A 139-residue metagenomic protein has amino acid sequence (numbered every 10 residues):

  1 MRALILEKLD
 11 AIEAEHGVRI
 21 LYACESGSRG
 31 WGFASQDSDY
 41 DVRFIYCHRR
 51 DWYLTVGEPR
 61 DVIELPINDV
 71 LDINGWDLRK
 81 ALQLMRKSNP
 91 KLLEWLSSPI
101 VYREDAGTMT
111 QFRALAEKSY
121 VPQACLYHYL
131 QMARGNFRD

Functional and structural regions predicted by a protein language model:
M1-C24: Helical scaffold of the NTase/Pol beta-like nucleotidyltransferase catalytic core
R2, E13, R43, R49 (+1 more regions): Catalytic cores of transferase enzymes with a strong primary signal for eukaryotic protein kinases
R2, S38, L71: Flexible, glycine- and charge-enriched loops at secondary-structure boundaries
V18, R29-W31, D51-L54, N74-W76 (+1 more regions): Flexible, active-site-adjacent loop/turn segments at secondary-structure boundaries
C24, R43, L82: Residues in well-ordered beta-strands of folded domains
G27, W31-E64: Catalytic metal-binding acidic patch
E64-D139: Conserved NTP/Mg2+-binding pocket subregion across the NTase superfamily
